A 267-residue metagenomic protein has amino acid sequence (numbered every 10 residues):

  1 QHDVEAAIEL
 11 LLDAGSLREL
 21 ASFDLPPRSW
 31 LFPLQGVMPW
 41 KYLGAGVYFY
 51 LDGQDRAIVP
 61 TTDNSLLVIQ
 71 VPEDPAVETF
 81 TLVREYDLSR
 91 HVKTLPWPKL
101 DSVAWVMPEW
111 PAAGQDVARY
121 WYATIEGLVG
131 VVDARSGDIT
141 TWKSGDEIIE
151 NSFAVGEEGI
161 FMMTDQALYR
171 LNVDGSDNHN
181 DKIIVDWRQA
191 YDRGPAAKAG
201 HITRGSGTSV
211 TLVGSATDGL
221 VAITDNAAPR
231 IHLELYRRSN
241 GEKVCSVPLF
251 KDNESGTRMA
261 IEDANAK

Functional and structural regions predicted by a protein language model:
Q1-L43, S65-K267: Extracytoplasmic/lumenal domain signature
D24, Y50, I58-P60: Short, conserved beta-strand segments within well-ordered enzyme catalytic domains that often line or immediately flank
G46-D52: N-terminal membrane-targeting/anchoring modules of bacterial envelope and secretion proteins
D55-I58, T62-V68: Acidic, Gly/Ser/Thr-rich repeat motifs that build Ca2+-stabilized beta-propeller blades
